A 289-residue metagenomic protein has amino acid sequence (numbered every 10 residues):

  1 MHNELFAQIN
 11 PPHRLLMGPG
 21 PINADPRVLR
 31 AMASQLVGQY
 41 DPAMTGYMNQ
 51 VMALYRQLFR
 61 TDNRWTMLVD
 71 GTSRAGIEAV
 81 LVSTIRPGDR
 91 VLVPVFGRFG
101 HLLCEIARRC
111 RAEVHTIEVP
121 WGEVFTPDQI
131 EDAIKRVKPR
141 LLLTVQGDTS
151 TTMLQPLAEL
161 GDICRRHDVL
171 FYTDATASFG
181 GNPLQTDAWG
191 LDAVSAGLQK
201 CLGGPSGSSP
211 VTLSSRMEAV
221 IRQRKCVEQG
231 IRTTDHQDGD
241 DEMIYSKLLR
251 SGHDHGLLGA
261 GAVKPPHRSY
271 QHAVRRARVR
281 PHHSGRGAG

Functional and structural regions predicted by a protein language model:
M1-P42: N-terminal "arm"/small-domain region of PLP-dependent enzymes with the aminotransferase-like
N23-A24, Q199-G289: Active-site C-terminal subdomain of aminotransferase-like
A31-A79, R98, L102-R108: Conserved N-terminal alpha-helix of the aminotransferase class I/II PLP-enzyme fold
T84-H101: Conserved PLP-anchoring active-site segment centered on the Schiff-base-forming lysine
L102-E113, Q129-E131: Active-site-proximal loop->helix
F125-G180, A193, C201: Active-site phosphate-binding strand-loop segment of PLP-dependent enzymes
D187-Q199: Conserved active-site segment immediately N-terminal to the catalytic lysine that forms the internal aldimine
